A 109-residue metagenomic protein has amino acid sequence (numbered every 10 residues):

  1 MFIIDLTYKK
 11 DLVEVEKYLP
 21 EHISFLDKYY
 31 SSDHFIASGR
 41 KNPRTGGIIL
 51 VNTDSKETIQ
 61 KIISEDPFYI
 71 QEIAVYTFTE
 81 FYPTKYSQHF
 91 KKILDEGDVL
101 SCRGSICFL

Functional and structural regions predicted by a protein language model:
M1-L109: Conserved, structured core segments of small domains
